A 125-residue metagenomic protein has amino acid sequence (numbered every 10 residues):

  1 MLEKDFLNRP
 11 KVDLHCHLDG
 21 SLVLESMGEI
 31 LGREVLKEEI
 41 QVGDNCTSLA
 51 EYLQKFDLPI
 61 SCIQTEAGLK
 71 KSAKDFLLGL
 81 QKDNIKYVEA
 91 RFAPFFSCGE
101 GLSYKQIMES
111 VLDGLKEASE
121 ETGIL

Functional and structural regions predicted by a protein language model:
M1-L125: Metal-cofactor-binding active-site regions of metalloenzymes
